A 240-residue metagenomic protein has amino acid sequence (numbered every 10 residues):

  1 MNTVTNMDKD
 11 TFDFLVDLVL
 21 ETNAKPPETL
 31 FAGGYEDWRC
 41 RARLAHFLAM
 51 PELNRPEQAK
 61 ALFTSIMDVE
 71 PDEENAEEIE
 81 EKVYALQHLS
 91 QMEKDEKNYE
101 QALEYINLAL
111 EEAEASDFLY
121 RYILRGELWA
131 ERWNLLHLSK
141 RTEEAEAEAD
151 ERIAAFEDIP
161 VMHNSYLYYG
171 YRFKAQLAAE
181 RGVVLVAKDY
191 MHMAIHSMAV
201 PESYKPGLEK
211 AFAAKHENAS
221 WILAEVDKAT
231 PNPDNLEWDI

Functional and structural regions predicted by a protein language model:
L15, A42-F47, V83, S90 (+3 more regions): Conserved small-residue packing positions in alpha-helical repeats and bundles
E21-A24, P56, Y99, T142 (+1 more regions): TPR-repeat structural position
K25-E36, I66-E80, E111-I123, A155-N164 (+1 more regions): Flexible helix-coil transition and linker loops at the boundaries of alpha-helical arrays
R41-R43, I79, L86, W129 (+2 more regions): TPR repeat positional signature
L48-M50, L86, E93, W129 (+4 more regions): Residue at a conserved register position within TPR or TPR-like alpha-solenoid repeats
P51-L53, E96, S139, R181: Structural motif corresponding to the intra-repeat A-B loop/turn of tetratricopeptide repeats
Y204-I240: Terminal, low-structured helical/coil segments at or just beyond the last alpha-helical repeat
